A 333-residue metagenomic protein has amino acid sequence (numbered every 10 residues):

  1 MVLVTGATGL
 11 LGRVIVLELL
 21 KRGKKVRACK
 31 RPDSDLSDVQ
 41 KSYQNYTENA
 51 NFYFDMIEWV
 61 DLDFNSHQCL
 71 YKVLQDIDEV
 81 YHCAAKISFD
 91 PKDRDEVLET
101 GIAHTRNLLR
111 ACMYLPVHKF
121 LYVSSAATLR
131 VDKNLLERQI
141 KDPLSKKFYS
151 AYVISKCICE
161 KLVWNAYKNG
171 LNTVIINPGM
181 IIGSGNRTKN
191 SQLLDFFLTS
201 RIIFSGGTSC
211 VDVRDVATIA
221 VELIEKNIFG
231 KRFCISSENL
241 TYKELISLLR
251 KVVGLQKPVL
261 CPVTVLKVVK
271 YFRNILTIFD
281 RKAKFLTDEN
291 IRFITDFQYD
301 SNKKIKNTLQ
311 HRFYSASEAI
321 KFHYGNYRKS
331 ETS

Functional and structural regions predicted by a protein language model:
V2-R22: N-terminal Rossmann NAD(P)H-binding glycine-rich loop of SDR-like oxidoreductase domains
Q44-N45, A50-A103: NAD(P)H-binding glycine-rich loop region in Rossmannoid oxidoreductase-like domains and their noncatalytic homologs
D95, T100-A151: Conserved Rossmann-fold NAD(P)-dependent oxidoreductase catalytic core, especially the SDR/UDP-sugar
K147-V174: Active-site Tyr-X1-5-Lys
I158, K189, F204-I224, G230-K231: Substrate-positioning beta->alpha
G170-V213: NAD(P)-dependent short-chain dehydrogenase/reductase
I219-K284, N302, N307, F313-S333: Mid/C-terminal beta-alpha module of Rossmann-like enzyme folds, strongest in SDR-family dehydrogenases/epimerases
